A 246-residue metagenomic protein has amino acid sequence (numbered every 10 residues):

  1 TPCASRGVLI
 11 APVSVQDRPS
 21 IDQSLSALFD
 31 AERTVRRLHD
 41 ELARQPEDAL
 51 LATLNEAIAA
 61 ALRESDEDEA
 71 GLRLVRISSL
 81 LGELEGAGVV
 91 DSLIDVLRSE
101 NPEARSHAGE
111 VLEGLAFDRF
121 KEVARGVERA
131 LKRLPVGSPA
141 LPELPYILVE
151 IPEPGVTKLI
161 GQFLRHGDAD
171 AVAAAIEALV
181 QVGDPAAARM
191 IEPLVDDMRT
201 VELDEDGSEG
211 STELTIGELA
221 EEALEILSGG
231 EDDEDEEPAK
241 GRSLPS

Functional and structural regions predicted by a protein language model:
C3, A175, P193, K240-L244: Short, low-complexity intrinsically disordered segments enriched in A/P/G/S/L with frequent Arg, especially at protein
C3, G7-V15, S26-A49, E67-G86 (+7 more regions): Structural detector for internal amphipathic alpha-helices that build alpha-solenoid repeat scaffolds
P19, G217-S246: Terminal, non-catalytic domain-edge segments
S24, L50-I58, S92-I94, G126-L131 (+2 more regions): Buried hydrophobic core positions in alpha-solenoid tandem helical repeats
A43, N55-L62, G82, D196-R199 (+1 more regions): Alpha-helical repeat scaffolds in large eukaryotic proteins
I58, L62-S65, L97, L131 (+4 more regions): A conserved position within tetratricopeptide repeats
K121-E122: Structural signature of tandem alpha-helical TPR/SEL1-like repeats, specifically the intra-repeat loop/turn
